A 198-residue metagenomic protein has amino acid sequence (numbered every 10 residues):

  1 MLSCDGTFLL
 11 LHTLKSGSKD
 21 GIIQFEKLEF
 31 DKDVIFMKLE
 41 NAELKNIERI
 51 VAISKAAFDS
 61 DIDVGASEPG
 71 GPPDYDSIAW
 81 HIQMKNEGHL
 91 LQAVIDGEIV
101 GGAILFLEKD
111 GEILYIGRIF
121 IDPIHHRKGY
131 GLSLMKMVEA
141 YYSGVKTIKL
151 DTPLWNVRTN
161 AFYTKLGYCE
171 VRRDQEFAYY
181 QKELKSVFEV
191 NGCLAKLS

Functional and structural regions predicted by a protein language model:
M37-A52: A short beta-loop-alpha structural element at the N-terminal edge of CoA-dependent acyl/N-acetyltransferase catalytic
K55-W80: Conserved GNAT-fold acetyl-CoA-binding loop/helix
A79-Q92: A short helix-loop-beta-strand connector motif used in the catalytic cores of GNAT acetyltransferases and, in some
Q92, E98-L107, Y115, F120: Conserved beta-strand in the GNAT
H125, G129-M137: Conserved acetyl-CoA pyrophosphate-binding loop and the N-cap/start of the following alpha-helix in GNAT-like
H126, K149-N160, E176-F177: Conserved beta-strand-loop-alpha-helix junction that forms the acyl-donor binding cleft
L132-S133, L154-R173: Conserved active-site alpha-helix within GNAT-family acetyltransferase domains
M135, Y142-L154: Conserved GNAT acetyl-CoA-binding A-motif
